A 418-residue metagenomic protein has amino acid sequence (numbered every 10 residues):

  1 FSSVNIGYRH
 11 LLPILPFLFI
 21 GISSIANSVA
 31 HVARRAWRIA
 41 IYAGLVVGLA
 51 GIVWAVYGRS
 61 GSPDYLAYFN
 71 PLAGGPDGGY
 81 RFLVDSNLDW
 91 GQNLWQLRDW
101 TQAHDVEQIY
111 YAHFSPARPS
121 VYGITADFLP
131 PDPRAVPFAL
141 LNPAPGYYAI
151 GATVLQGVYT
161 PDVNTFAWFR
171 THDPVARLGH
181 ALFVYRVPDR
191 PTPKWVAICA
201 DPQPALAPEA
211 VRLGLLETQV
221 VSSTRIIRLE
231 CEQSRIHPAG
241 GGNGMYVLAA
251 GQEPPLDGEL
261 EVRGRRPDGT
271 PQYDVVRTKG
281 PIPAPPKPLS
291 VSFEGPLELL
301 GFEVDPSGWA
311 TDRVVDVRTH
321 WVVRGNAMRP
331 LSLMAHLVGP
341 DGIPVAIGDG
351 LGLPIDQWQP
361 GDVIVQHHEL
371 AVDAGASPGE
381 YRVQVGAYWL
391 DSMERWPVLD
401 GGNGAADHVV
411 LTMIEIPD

Functional and structural regions predicted by a protein language model:
F1, H10, D85: Conserved short-loop catalytic and cofactor-binding motifs
F1-G7, V56-R59: Transmembrane-helix signature of polytopic, lipid-linked glycan biosynthesis machinery
S2, H31-R34, W396: Short, flexible helix-adjacent loops and helix caps
V4-V29, Y185: Hydrophobic/aromatic-rich transmembrane helices and adjacent perimembrane loops
Y8-L11, R35-Y42, D356: Membrane-water interface of alpha-helical transmembrane segments
I20, I25-S62: Signature aromatic-anchored transmembrane alpha helix within multi-pass, membrane-resident enzymes that catalyze glycan
S62-P76: Alpha-helical transmembrane signal-anchor/signal-peptide segments
L72-D418: C-terminal luminal/periplasmic domains and tails of membrane-associated envelope-modifying transferases
